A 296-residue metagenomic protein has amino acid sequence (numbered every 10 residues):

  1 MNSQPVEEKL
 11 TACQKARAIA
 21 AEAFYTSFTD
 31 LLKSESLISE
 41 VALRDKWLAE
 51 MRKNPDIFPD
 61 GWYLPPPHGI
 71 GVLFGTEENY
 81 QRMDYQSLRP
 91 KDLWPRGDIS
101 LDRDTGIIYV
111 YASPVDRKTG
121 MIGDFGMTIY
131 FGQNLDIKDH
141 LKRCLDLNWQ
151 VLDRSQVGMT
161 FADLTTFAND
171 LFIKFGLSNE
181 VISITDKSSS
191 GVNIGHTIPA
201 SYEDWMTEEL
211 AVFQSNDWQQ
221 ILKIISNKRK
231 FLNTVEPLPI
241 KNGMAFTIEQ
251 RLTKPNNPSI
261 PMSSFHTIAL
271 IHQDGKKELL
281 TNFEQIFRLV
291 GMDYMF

Functional and structural regions predicted by a protein language model:
M1-F296: Active-site neighborhoods and metal-handling regions in enzymes and metal-associated proteins
